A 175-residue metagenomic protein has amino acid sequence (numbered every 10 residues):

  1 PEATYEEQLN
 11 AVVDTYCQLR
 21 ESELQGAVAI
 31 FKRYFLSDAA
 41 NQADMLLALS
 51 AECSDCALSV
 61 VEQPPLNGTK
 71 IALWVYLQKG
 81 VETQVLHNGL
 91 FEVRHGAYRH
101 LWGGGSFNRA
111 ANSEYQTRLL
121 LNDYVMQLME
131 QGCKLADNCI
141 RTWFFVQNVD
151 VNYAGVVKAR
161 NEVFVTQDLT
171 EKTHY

Functional and structural regions predicted by a protein language model:
P1-Y175: Short, polar/acidic, helix-capping and beta-turn segments at strand->helix junctions that line the mouths
